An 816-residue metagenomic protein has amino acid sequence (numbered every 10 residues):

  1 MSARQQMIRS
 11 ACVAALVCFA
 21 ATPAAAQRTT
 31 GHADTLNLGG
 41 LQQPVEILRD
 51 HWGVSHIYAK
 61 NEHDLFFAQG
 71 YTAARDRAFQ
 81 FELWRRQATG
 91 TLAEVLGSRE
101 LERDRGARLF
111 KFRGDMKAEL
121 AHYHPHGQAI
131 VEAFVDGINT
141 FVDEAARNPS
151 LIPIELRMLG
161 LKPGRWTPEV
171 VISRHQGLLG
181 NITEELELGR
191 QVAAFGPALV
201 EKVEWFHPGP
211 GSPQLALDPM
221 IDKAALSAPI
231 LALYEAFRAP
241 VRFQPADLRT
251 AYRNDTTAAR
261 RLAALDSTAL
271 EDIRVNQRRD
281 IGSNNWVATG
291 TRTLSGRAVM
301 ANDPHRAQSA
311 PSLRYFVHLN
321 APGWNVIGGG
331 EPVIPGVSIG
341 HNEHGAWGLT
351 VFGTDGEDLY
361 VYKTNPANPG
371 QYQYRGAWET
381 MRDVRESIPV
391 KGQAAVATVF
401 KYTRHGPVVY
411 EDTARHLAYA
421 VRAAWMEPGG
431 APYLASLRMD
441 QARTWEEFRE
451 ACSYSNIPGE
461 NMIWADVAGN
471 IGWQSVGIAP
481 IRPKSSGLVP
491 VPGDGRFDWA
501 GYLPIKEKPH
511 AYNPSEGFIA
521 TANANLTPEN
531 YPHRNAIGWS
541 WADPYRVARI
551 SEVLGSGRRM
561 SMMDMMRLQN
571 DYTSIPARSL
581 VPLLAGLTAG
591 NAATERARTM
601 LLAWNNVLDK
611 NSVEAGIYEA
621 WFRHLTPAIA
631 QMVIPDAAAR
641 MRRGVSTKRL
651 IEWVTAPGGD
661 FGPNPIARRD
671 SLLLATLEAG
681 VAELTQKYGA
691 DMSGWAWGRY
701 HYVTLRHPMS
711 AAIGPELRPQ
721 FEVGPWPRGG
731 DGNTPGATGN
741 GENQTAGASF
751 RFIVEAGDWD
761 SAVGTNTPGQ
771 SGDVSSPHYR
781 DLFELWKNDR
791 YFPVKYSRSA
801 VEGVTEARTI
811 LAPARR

Functional and structural regions predicted by a protein language model:
S2-C12: Bacterial N-terminal signal peptides that target proteins for export
S10-A21: Bacterial N-terminal signal peptides
A24-A26: Boundary at the C-terminal end of the N-terminal hydrophobic targeting segment
R28-V299, P304, M632, D636: Substrate-recognition/specificity elements adjacent to catalytic centers across diverse enzyme folds
E102, R113-G114, V135-D136, P432-E460 (+2 more regions): Proteins synthesized as precursors that undergo proteolytic processing into mature forms
S267, R278-D280, L319-G336, G340-G345 (+1 more regions): Glycine- and hydrophobic-rich flexible loops that cap the catalytic core of alpha/beta enzyme folds
E357, L417, I457-G557, V607-K610 (+3 more regions): Hydrophobic alpha-helical segments
A536-T594, T676-R816: Terminal end segments
